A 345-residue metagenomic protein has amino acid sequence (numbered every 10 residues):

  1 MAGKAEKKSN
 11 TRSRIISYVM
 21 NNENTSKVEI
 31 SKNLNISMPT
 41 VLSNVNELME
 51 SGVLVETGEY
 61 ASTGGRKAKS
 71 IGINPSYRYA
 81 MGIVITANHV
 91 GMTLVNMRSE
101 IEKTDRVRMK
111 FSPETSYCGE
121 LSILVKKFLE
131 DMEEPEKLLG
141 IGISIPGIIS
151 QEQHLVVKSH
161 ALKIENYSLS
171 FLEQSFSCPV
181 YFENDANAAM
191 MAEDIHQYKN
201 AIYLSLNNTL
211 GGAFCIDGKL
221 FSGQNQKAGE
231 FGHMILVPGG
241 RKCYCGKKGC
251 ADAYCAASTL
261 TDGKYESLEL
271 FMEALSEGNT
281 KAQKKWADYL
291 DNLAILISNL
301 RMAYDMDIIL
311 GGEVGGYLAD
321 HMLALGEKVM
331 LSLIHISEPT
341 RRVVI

Functional and structural regions predicted by a protein language model:
M1-N33: Extreme N-terminal segment that seeds HTH/winged-HTH DNA-binding domains in transcriptional regulators
A2, V84-S116, L155-V156: Short glycine-rich, Thr/Ser-proximal phosphate-binding strand/loop in the N-terminal lobe of ATP-dependent enzymes
E56-A80, V180-Y203: Conserved phosphate-binding catalytic cores of ATP/NTP-utilizing and phosphoryl-transfer enzymes
K67-E102, Y203-S205, L210-C215: Gly/Thr-rich phosphate-binding beta-strand-loop-beta motif of the actin/hexokinase/Hsp70
T104-N200, A319-L331: Glycine-rich phosphate-binding loop and adjoining helix at the ATP-binding site of ATP-dependent phosphoryl-transfer
T104-R106, S170, F176-T280: Glycine/GP-enriched mid-protein hinge/lid loop-to-helix segment characteristic of carbohydrate kinases
S116-P135, A251-Y254, T261-H321: Adenine-nucleotide phosphate-binding core of ATP-dependent small-molecule kinases
I334-I345: Single conserved hydrophobic/aromatic residue that forms the stacking wall/gate of nucleotide- or nucleobase-binding
